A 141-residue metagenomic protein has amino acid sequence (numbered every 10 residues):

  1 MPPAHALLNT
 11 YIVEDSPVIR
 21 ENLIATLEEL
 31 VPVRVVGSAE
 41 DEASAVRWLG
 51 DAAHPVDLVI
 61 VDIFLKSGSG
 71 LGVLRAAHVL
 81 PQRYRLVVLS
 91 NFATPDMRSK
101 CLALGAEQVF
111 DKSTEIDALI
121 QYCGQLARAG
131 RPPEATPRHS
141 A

Functional and structural regions predicted by a protein language model:
E14: Conserved acidic carboxylate
P17-G37: Two-component/phosphorelay signaling modules centered on CheY-like receiver
S38-L58: Acidic, metal-coordinating helix/loop segments flanking the phosphotransfer/catalytic sites of two-component signaling
D41, S69-G72: Acidic catalytic/metal-coordinating carboxylates
I63-F64: The short loop immediately C-terminal to the conserved phospho-acceptor aspartate in CheY-like receiver
L71-Q82: Short amphipathic alpha-helix used as the core "switch/output" element in two-component signaling
G72, A93-F110, T114: Alpha4 helix (beta4-alpha4-beta5 surface) of REC/receiver domains from two-component response regulators
